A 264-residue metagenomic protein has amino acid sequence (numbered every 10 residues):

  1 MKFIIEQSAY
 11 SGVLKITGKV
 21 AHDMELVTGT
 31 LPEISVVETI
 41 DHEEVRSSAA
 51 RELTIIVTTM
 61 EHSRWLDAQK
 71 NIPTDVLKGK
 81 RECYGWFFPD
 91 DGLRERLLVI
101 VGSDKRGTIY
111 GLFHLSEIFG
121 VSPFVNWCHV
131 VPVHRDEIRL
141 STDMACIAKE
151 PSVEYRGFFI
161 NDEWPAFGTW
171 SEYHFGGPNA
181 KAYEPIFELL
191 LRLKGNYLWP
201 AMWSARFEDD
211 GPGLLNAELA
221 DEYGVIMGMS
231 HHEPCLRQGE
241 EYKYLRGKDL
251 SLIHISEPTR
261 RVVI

Functional and structural regions predicted by a protein language model:
M1-E150: Contiguous, structured surface segment used for ligand recognition
V57-T59, V101-S103, L112, D162 (+2 more regions): Glycine-rich, histidine-containing beta strand-loop boundary motifs that form or position
W65-L66, T108-G111, F167-T169, P200 (+1 more regions): Short helix/loop capping segments that flank catalytic or ligand/cofactor-binding pockets
V99-G102, W164-A180, W199-F207, E241-L252: The substrate-binding groove and active-site-proximal loops of carbohydrate-active enzymes, especially glycoside
F124-G176, A182-A201: An acidic-aromatic substrate-binding cleft motif
A205-H231: Aromatic-lined substrate-binding rim segments of carbohydrate-active enzymes
M229-L236, E241-Y244: Aromatic-lined, polymer-binding surfaces characteristic of secreted/periplasmic polysaccharide-degrading enzymes
I253-I264: Single conserved hydrophobic/aromatic residue that forms the stacking wall/gate of nucleotide- or nucleobase-binding
